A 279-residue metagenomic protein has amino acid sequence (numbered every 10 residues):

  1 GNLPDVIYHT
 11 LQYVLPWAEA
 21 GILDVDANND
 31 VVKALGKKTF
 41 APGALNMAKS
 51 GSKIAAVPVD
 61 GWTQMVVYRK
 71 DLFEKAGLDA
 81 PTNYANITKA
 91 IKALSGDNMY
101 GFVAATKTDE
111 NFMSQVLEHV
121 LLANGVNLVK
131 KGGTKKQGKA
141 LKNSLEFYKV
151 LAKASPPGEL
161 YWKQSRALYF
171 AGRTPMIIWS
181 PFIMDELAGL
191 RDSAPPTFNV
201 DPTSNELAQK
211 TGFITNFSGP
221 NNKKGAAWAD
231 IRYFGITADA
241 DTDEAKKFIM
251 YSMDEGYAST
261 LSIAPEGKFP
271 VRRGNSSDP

Functional and structural regions predicted by a protein language model:
G1, Y84-K89, G158-A171: Short helix-initiation/N-cap motifs at beta->coil->alpha
G1-F40, D71, K75-T82, T174-M176 (+3 more regions): Extracytoplasmic "Venus flytrap"/periplasmic binding protein-like
N2-D5, K53-I54, G96-G101, G172-P175 (+2 more regions): Loop/turn elements at helix/coil->beta-strand transitions in domains of secreted/extracellular proteins
H9-T63, T88, M113-V116, P202-F217: Hinge/lid segment of periplasmic solute-binding proteins
H9-Y13, W162, W179-M184, R232: Beta->alpha turn/N-cap motifs
S50-V59, Q64, N86-G133, A140 (+1 more regions): Extracytoplasmic/periplasmic solute-binding protein
I91-S95, K131-E159, P202, L207-G212 (+1 more regions): Glycine-centered hinge/linker elements that transmit conformational signals in sensory and ligand-binding systems
E186-P195, T203-N205, G219-P279: C-terminal lobe and pocket-closing loops of periplasmic/extracytoplasmic Venus-flytrap solute-binding proteins
